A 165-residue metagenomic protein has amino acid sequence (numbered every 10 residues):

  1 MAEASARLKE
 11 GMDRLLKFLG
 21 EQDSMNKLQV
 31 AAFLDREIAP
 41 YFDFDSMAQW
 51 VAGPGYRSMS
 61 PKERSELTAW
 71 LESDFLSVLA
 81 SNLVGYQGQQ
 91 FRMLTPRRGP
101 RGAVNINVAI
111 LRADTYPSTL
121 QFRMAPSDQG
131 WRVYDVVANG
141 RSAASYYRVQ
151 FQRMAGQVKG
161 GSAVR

Functional and structural regions predicted by a protein language model:
M1-L79: Early exported N-terminus immediately downstream of N-terminal targeting peptides
L16, T68, N105-A109, Q121-R123 (+1 more regions): Soluble periplasmic/extracytoplasmic beta-strand elements of cell-envelope proteins
G20, A80-V84, V136: Charged/polar positions within long, soluble alpha-helices
V51-G53, G85-Q90, R153-G156: Juxtamembrane/interface motifs at transmembrane-helix termini
S60, R112-A113, A125-Q129, Q152-Q157: Short, low-complexity, polar/charged sequence segments that are solvent-exposed and flexible
A69, L76-S118, R165: Surface-exposed, charged secondary-structure patches
P117-R148: Short beta-strand edge/turn micro-motifs at domain boundaries
S142-R165: Non-transmembrane domains of secretory- and envelope-associated proteins
